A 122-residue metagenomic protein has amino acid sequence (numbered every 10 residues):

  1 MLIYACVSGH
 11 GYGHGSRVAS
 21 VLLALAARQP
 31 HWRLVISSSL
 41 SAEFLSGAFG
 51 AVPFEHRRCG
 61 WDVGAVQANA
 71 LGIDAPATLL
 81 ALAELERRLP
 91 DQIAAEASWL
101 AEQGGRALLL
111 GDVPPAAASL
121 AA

Functional and structural regions predicted by a protein language model:
M1-G11: Nucleotide-activated donor-dependent transferases that construct or modify glycoconjugates
C6-V7, I36-L40, G111: Short beta-strand/turn micro-motifs composed of small residues that flank or help shape donor/cofactor-binding pockets
Y12-S16, F44-L45: Short N-terminal binding/cap micro-motifs at the start of the first secondary-structure element
G15-A26: Short amphipathic alpha-helix
A26-A27, S46: N-terminal cationic-hydrophobic initiation segments that often serve targeting/anchoring roles
Q29-V35, G104-L108: Short active-site oxyanion
W32-L89: Conserved nucleotide-sugar phosphate-binding/catalytic loop shared by glycosyltransferases and other
A95-A122: Conserved nucleotide-sugar donor-interacting segment of glycosyltransferase catalytic cores, predominantly GT-B
